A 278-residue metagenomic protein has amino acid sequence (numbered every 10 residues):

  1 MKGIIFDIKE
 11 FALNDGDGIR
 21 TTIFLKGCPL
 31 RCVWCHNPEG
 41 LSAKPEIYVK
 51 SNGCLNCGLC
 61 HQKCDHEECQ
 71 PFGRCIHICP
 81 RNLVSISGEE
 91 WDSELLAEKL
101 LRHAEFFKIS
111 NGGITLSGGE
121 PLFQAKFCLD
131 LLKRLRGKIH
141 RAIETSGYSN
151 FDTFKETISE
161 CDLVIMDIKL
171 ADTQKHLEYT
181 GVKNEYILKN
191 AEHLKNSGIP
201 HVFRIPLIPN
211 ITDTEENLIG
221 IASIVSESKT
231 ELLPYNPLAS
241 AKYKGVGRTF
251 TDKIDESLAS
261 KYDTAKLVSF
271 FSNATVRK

Functional and structural regions predicted by a protein language model:
K2-D17, L207-K278: Auxiliary Fe-S-binding modules of radical SAM enzymes
L13-I23, G40-K44, D65-E68: Short, intrinsically disordered, charge-biased short linear motifs at domain edges
G16, F24, I78-E90, K99 (+2 more regions): N-terminal-biased segments
T22-C35, Y48-N82, E120: Cysteine-centered iron-sulfur cluster-binding motifs in ferredoxin-type domains/subunits of redox enzymes
N37-I47, S85-G88: Iron-sulfur (Fe-S) cluster-binding segments and ferredoxin-like electron-carrier domains, especially [2Fe-2S]
N52, G88, E120, Y179 (+2 more regions): Pocket-edge positions in alpha/beta enzyme catalytic cores
C57-E68, H77-N82, I86-G88, L95-S117: Short Fe-S-cluster ligation motifs
E94-A97, L101-G245: Conserved AdoMet/S-adenosylmethionine-binding subsite of the radical SAM
